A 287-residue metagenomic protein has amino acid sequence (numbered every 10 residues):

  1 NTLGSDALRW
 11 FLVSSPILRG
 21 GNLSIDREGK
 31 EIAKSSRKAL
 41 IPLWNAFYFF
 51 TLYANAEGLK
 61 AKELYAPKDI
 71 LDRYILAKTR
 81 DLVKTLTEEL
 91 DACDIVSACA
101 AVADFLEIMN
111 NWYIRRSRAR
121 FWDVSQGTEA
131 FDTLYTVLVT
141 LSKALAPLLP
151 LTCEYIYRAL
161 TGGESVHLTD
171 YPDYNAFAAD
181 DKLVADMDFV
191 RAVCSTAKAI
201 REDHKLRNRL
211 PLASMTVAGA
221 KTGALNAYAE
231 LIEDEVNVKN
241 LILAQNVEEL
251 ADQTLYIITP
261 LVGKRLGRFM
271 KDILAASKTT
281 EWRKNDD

Functional and structural regions predicted by a protein language model:
N1, E31-D287: Feature 926 captures the class I aminoacyl-tRNA synthetase adenylation module centered on the KMSKS loop
N1-S24: Alpha-helical recognition segments enriched in aromatics with Gly/Pro capping that present substrate-recognition
D26-G29: Short, charged helix-to-loop "capping" segments that act as catalytic/coupling loops
